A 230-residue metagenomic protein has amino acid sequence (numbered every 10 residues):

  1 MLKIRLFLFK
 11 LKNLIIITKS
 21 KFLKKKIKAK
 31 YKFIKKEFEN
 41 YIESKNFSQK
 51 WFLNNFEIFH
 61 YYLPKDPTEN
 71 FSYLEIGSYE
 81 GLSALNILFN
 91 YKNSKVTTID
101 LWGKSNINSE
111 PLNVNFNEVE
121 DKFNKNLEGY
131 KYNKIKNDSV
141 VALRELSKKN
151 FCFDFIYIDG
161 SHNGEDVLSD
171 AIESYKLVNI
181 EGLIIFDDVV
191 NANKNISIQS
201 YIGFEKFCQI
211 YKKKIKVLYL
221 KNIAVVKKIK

Functional and structural regions predicted by a protein language model:
L2-K21: N-terminal auxiliary segments of SAM/dcSAM-dependent transferases
K3, N55-I58, S83: Conserved alpha-helical elements of sugar-nucleotide-dependent glycosyltransferases
L6, A29-Y31, K228-I229: Positively charged, low-complexity intrinsically disordered regions
S20-P67: Class I SAM-dependent methyltransferase Rossmann-like catalytic core, especially the SAM/SAH-binding loop
K45-Q49, H60-K230: S-adenosylmethionine/decaboxylated-SAM
